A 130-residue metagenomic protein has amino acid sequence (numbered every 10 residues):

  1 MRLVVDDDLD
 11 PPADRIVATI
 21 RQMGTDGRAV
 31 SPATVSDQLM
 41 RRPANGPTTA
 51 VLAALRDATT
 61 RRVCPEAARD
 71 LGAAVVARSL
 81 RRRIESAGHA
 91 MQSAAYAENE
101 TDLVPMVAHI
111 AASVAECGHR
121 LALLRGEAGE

Functional and structural regions predicted by a protein language model:
M1-L80, E127-E130: Noncatalytic partner-interaction/assembly domains of nucleic-acid and motor enzyme complexes, especially the accessory
L52, A77, A90-E130: Replication-associated primase and helicase/ATPase modules
A67-R69, H89-Q92: Acidic/polar active-site rim loop that often engages polyanionic ligands
I84-E85: Short amphipathic alpha-helical heptad-repeat segments
